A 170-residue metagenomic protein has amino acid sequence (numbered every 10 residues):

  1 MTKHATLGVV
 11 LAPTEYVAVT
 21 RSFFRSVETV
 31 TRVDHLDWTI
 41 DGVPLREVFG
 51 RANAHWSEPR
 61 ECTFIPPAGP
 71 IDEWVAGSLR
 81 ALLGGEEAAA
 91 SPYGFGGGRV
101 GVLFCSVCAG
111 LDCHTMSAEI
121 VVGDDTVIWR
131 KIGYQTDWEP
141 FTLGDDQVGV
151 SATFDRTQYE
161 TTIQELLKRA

Functional and structural regions predicted by a protein language model:
M1-A170: Intrinsically disordered, low-complexity acidic regions enriched in Pro/Ser/Thr
